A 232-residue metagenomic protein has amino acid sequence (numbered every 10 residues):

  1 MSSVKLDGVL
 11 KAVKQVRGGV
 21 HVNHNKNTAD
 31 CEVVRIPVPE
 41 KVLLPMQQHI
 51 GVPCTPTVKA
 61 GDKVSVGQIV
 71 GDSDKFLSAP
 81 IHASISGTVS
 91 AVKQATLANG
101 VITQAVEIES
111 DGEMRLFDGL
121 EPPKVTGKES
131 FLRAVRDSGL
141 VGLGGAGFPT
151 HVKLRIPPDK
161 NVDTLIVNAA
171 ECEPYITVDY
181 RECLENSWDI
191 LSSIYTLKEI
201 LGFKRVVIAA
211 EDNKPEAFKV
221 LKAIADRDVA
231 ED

Functional and structural regions predicted by a protein language model:
M1-T57, E107: N-terminal, Lys/Arg-enriched amphipathic/low-complexity engagement segments that precede the first folded domain
N25, R35, P45-Q48, G61-D62 (+3 more regions): Generic alpha-helix detector with strongest preference for long hydrophobic helices that associate with membranes
C54-K63, G67: Short histidine-centered loop motifs in beta-beta connectors
S65, G71, S90-A91: Hydrophobic beta-strand signal
D74: Cationic-aromatic interfacial patches
L77-D232: Iron-sulfur-associated redox domains of electron-transfer enzymes in respiratory and anaerobic energy metabolism
